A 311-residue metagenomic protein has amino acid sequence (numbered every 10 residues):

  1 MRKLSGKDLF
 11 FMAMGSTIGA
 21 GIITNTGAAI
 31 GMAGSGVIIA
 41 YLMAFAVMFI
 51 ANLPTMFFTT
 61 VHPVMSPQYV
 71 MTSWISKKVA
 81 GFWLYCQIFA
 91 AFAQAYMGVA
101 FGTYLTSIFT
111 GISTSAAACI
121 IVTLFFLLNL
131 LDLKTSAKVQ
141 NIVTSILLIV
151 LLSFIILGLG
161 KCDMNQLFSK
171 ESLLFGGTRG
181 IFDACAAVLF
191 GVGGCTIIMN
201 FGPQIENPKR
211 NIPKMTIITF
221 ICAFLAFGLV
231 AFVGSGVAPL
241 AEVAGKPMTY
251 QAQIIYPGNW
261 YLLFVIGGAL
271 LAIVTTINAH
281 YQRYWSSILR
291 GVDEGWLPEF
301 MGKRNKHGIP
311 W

Functional and structural regions predicted by a protein language model:
M1-G36, A40, M48-L53, H62-V64 (+2 more regions): Membrane-interface "cap" regions at the ends of multi-pass membrane proteins
S5-A13, S76-F89, A117, I121 (+3 more regions): Select transmembrane alpha-helical segments in multipass membrane proteins
D8, Y41-A44, L84, S107-L133 (+5 more regions): Transmembrane alpha-helical segments of multi-pass small-molecule transport proteins
M14, I18, I39, M43-I50 (+6 more regions): Lipid-exposed faces of alpha-helical membrane segments in multi-pass integral membrane proteins
A28-G31, A40, I50-L130, T135 (+2 more regions): Hydrophobic transmembrane alpha-helices that form the core helical bundles of multi-pass secondary transporters
M32-S35, P63-S66, W74-V79, P203-N211 (+3 more regions): Juxtamembrane helix-boundary/capping and inter-helix hinge elements in multi-pass membrane proteins
I38, T110-S113, N141-L262: Helix-loop-helix junctions that connect adjacent transmembrane segments in multi-pass membrane transporters
S66-K77, I217-N278, L297-W311: TM-loop-TM module centered on a large, flexible mid-protein loop between adjacent transmembrane helices in multi-pass
